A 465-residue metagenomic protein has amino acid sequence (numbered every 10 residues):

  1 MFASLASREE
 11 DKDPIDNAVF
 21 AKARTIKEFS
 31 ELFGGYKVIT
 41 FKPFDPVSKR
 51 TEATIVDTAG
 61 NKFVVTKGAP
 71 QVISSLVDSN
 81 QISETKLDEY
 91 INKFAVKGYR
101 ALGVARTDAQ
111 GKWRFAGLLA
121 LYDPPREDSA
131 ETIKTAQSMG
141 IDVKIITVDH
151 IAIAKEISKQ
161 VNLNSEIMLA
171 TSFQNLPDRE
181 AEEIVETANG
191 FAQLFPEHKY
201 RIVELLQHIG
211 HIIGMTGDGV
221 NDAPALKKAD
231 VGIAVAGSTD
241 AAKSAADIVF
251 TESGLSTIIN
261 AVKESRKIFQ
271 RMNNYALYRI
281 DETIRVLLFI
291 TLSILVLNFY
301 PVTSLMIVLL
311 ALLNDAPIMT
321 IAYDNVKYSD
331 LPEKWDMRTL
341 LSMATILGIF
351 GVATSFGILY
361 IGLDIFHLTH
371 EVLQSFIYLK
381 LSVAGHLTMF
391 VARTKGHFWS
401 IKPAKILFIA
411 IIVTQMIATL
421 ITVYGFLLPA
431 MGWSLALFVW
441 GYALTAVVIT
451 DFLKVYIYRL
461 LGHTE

Functional and structural regions predicted by a protein language model:
M1-A116, L121, K134, V143-N162 (+6 more regions): Cytosolic catalytic regions of ATP/NTP-dependent phosphoryl-transfer enzymes
D11, S165-M215, A229, I233-H397 (+1 more regions): Membrane-embedded transport module
A95, A130-S138, V203-H208: Surface-exposed amphipathic alpha-helices with a cationic face
D218: Conserved catalytic-loop aspartate of Hanks-type protein kinases
L363, L379-E465: C-terminal transmembrane module of polytopic membrane proteins
